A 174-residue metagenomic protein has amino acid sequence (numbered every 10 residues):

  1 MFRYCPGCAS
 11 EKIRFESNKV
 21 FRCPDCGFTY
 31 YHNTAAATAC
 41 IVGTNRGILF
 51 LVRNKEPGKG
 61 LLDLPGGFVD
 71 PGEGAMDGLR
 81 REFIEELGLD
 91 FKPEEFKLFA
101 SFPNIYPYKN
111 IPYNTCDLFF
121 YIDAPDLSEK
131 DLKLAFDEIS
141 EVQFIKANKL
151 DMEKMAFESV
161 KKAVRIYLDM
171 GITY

Functional and structural regions predicted by a protein language model:
M1, L62, L127-Y174: Nudix hydrolase/Nudix homology domain
M1-A39: Acidic, metal-coordinating catalytic segment for phosphate/diphosphate chemistry, firing primarily on the Nudix
G7, R22, F50, D63 (+1 more regions): Conserved beta-strand segments that form the floor/walls of ligand-binding pockets within enzyme and binding domains
K12-E16, D90-A100: A short coil-to-beta-strand element that immediately follows conserved catalytic motifs
D25-L49, F68, Y121: Conserved N-terminal beta-strand and adjoining loop/helix that marks the start of the Nudix/MutT-like hydrolase domain
H32-T34, L61, N110-C116, L134-I139: A generic structural micro-feature
G43-E85: Conserved Nudix-box catalytic region and its N-terminal flanking loop in Nudix hydrolases and closely related
A100-D131: Active-site-adjacent beta-strand/loop module that shapes the phosphate/pyrophosphate-binding cleft
